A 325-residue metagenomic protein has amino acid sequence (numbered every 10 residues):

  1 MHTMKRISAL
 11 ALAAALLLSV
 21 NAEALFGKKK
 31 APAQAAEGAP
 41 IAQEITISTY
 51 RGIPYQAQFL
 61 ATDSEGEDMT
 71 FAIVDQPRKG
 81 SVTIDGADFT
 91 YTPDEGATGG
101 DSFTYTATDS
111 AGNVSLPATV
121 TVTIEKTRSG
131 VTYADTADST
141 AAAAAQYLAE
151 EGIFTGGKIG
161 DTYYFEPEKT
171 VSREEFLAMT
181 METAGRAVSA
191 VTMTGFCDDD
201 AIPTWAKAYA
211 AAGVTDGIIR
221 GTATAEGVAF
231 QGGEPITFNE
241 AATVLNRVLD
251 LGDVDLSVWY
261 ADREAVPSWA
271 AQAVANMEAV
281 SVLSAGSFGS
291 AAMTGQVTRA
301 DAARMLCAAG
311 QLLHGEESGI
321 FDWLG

Functional and structural regions predicted by a protein language model:
T3-L25: Sec-dependent N-terminal signal peptides of Gram-positive bacterial secreted proteins and lipoproteins
L17, N21-A39, E44-Y50, T123-A143 (+6 more regions): Feature responds to low-complexity, polar/acidic, surface-exposed segments characteristic of secreted/exported proteins
A36-V74: Extracellular ectodomain surface segments
A72-A87, G157: Low-complexity "stalk/linker" and mucin-like segments enriched in Ser/Thr/Pro/Ala/Gly
E95-G99: Surface-exposed, short loops/turns at beta-strand junctions within beta-sandwich domains
G100-T104: Short, conserved beta-strand segments of beta-strand-rich sandwich/propeller modules, principally
A107-D109: Conserved structural position at the C-terminal beta-strand of extracellular beta-sandwich adhesion modules
G112-T127: C-terminal edge beta-strand
